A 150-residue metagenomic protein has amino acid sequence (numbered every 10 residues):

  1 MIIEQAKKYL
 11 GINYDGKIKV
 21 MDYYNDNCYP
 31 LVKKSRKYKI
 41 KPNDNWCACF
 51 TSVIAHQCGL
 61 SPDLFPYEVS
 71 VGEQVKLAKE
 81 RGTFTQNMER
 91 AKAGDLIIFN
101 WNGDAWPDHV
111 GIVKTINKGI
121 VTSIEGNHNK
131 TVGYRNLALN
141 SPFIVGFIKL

Functional and structural regions predicted by a protein language model:
M1-D63: N-terminal capping segments
I18-P42, N100-P142: Glycine-rich catalytic cores of cysteine/serine-nucleophile enzymes that process amide/ester linkages in cell-envelope
S61-K130: ...with weaker cross-activation on analogous glycine-rich loops/strands in unrelated enzymes
N140-L150: Low-complexity, Gly/Ser/Thr/Pro-rich intrinsically disordered linker/tail segments
